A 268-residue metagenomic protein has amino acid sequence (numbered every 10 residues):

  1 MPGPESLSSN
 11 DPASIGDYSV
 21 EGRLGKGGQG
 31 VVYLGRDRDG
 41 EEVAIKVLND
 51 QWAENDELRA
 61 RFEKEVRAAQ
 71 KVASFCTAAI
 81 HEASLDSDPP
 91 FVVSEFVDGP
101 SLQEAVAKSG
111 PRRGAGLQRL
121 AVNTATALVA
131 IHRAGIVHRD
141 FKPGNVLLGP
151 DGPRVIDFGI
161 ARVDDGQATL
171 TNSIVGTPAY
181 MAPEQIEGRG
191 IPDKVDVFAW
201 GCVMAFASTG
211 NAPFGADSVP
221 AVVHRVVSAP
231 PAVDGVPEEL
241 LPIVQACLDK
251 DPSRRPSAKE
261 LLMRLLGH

Functional and structural regions predicted by a protein language model:
E21-G27, V32: Protein kinase glycine-rich loop
V47-K71: AlphaC helix of the eukaryotic protein kinase fold
A83: Activation-segment/catalytic-loop signature of the eukaryotic protein kinase fold
S87-S101, A105: Conserved short submotifs of the Hanks-type protein kinase catalytic core that shape the nucleotide-binding pocket
L120-A121: Activation segment signature within eukaryotic-like protein kinase domains
T124-I136: Protein kinase catalytic-loop region centered on the HRD/HxD motif
